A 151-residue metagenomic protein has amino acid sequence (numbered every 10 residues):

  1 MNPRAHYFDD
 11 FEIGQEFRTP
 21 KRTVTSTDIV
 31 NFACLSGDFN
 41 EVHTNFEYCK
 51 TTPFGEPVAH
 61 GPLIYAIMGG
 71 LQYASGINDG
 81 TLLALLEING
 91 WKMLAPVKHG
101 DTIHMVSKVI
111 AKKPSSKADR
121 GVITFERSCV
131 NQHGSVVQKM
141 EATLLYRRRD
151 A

Functional and structural regions predicted by a protein language model:
M1-A59, Y73, R148: Catalytic strand-loop segment that frames the active site of acyl-thioester-processing enzymes
N2-E12, M93-A151: HotDog/MaoC-like acyl-thioester-processing domains
I13-Q15, P20, D28, L82-N89 (+2 more regions): A generic structural signal for short beta-strands and their flanking turns/coil linkers
K50-A59, L63-A111: Hydrophobic beta-strand-centered segment that forms part of the acyl-chain substrate-binding groove
